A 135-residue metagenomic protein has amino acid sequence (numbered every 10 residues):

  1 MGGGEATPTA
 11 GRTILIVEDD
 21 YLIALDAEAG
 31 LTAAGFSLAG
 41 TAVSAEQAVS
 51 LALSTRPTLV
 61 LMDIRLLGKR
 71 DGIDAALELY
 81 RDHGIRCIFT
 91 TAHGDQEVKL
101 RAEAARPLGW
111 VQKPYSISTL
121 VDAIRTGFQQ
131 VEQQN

Functional and structural regions predicted by a protein language model:
M1-T13, S118-N135: Non-catalytic signal-transmission and effector/linker regions of two-component phosphorelay proteins
E18: Conserved acidic carboxylate
E28, T41-L59: Acidic, metal-coordinating helix/loop segments flanking the phosphotransfer/catalytic sites of two-component signaling
S44, R70-D74: Acidic catalytic/metal-coordinating carboxylates
D63-I64: Active-site residues of response regulator receiver
I73-I85: Short amphipathic alpha-helix used as the core "switch/output" element in two-component signaling
A102-V111: As written
